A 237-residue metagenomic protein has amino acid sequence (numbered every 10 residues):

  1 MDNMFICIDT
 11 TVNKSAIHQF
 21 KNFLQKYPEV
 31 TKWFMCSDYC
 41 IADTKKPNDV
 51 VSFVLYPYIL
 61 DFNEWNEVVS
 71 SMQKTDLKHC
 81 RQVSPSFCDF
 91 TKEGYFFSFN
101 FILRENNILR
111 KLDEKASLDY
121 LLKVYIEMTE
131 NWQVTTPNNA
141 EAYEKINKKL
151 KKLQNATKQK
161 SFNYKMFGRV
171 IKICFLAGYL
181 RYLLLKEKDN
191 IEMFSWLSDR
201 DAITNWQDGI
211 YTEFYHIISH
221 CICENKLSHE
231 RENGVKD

Functional and structural regions predicted by a protein language model:
M1-W33, Y39-D237: Phosphate-ester processing/binding pockets and catalytic centers
